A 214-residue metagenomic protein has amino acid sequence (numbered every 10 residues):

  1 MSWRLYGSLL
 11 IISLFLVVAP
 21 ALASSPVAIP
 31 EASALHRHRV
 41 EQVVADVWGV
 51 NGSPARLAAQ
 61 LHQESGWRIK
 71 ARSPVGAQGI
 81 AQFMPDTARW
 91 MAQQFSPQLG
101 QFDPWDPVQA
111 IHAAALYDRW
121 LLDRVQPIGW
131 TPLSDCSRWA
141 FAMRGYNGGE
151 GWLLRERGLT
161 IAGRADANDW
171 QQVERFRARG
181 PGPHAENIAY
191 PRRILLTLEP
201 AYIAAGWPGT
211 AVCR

Functional and structural regions predicted by a protein language model:
M1-L9: N-terminal Sec-pathway targeting helices
R4, A21-H38, V50, R89-L116 (+1 more regions): Non-catalytic cell-wall polysaccharide-engagement segments
S8-V17: Bacterial N-terminal signal peptides
V44-P54: Short, charged helix-capping/linker segments at alpha-helix termini
G52-R56, H62, V75-Q78, R138-W139: Extracytoplasmic
A59, Q82, A142-R144: Soluble periplasmic/extracytoplasmic beta-strand elements of cell-envelope proteins
H62-T87, G149, I194: Cell-wall polysaccharide-cleaving catalytic domain and substrate-binding groove, primarily in peptidoglycan/chitin
